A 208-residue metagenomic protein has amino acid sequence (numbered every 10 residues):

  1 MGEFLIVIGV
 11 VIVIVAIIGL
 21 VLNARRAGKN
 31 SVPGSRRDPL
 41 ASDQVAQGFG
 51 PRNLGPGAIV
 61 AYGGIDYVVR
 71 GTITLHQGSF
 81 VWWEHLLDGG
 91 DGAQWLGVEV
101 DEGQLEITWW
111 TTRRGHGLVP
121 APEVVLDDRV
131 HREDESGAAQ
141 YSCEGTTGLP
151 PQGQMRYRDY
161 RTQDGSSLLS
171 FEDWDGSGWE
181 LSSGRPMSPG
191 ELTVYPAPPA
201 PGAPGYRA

Functional and structural regions predicted by a protein language model:
M1-E84, D88-A208: Mixed-charge, low-complexity intrinsically disordered regions
